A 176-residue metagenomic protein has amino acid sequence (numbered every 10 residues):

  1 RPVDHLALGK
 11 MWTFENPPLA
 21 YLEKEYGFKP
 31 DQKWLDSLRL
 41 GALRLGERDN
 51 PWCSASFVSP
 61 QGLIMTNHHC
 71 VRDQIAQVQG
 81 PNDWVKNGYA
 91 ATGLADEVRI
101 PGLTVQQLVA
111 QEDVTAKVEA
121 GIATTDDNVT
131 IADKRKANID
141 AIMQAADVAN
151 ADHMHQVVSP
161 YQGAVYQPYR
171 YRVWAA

Functional and structural regions predicted by a protein language model:
R1-A176: Terminal presequence/propeptide segments associated with secretion/organelle targeting and zymogen/polyprotein
